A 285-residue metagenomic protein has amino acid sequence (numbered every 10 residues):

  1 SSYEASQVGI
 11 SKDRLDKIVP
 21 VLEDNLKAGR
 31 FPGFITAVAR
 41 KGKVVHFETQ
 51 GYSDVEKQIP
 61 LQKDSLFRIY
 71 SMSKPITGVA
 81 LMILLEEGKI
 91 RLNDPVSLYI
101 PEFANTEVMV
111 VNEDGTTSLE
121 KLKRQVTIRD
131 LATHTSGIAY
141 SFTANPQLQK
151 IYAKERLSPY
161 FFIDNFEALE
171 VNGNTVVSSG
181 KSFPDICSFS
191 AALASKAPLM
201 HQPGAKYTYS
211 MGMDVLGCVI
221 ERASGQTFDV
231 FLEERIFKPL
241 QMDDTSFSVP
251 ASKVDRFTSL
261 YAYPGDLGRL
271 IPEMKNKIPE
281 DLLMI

Functional and structural regions predicted by a protein language model:
S1-E4: Bacterial Sec-dependent signal peptides at the C-terminal "C-region" and cleavage site
S6-I69, K89-R91, N105-E113, T117: Short, conserved catalytic-motif segment at the N-terminal edge
V8-L15, A28-P32, L66-S73, K89 (+7 more regions): Solvent-exposed, acidic/flexible segments
D16-E23, T36, G42, F67-I100 (+2 more regions): Active-site SXXK
V45-H46, T77-G78, Y140: Short active-site-adjacent helix-start/loop capping segments
E48, D94, Q226: Short beta-to-alpha loop/turn elements within the nucleotide-binding domains of ABC transporters
D54, L81, P198: Short, histidine-centered active-site or binding-site loop motifs used for metal coordination, general acid-base
E107-I285: Short, surface-exposed loop or secondary-structure junction motifs that flank catalytic or metal-binding residues
